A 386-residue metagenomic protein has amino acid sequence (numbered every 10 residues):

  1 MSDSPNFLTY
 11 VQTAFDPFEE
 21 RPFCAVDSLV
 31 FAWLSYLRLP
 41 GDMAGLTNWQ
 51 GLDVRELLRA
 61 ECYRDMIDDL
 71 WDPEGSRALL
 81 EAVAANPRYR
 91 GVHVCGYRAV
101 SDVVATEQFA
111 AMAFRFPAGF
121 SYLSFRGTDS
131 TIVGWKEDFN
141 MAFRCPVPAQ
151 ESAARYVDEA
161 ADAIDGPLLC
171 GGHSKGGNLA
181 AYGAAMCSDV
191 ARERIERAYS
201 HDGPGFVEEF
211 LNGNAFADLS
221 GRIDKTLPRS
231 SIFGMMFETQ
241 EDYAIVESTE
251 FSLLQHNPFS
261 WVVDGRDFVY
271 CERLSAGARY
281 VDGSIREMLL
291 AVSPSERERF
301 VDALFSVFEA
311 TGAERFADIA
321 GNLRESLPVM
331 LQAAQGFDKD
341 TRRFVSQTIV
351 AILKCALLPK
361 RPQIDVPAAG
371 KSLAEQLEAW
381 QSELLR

Functional and structural regions predicted by a protein language model:
M1-V26, F31-S121, F125-P167, S188-R386: Alpha/beta hydrolase fold serine-hydrolase catalytic domain that processes acyl esters and thioesters
G171-G176, A180: Gly/Ala-rich beta-loop-alpha elbow adjacent to hydrolase catalytic centers
A180-D189: Short glycine-enriched nucleophile-adjacent loop and the immediately C-terminal alpha-helix near the catalytic center
